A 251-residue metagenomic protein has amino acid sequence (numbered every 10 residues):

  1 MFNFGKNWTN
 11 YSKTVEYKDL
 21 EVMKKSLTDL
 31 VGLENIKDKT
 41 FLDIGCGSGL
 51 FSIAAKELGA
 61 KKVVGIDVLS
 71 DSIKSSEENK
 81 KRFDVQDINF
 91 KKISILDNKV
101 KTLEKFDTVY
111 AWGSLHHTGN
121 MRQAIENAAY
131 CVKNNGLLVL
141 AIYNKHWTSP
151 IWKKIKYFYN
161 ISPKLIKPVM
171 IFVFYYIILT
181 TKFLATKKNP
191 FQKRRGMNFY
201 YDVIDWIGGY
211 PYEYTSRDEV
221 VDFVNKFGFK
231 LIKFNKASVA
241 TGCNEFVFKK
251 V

Functional and structural regions predicted by a protein language model:
K18-K37: Conserved alpha-helix/loop element of class I SAM-dependent methyltransferases that forms part of the SAM/SAH-binding
K39-G45: Conserved class I S-adenosyl-L-methionine
L50-D97: Class I SAM-dependent methyltransferase SAM/SAH-binding core
K99-T108: A short acidic, Gly/Pro-enriched loop at the edge of an enzyme's catalytic core that lines a small-molecule cofactor
T108-G119: A short SAM/SAH-binding and catalytic strip from SAM-dependent methyltransferases
R122-N134: A short glycine-rich, Lys/Arg-flanked "PGG" loop and its adjoining helix->strand segment in the class I
N135-I142: Conserved beta-strand signature within the Rossmann-like core of class I S-adenosyl-L-methionine
P211-F227: Short alpha-helix
